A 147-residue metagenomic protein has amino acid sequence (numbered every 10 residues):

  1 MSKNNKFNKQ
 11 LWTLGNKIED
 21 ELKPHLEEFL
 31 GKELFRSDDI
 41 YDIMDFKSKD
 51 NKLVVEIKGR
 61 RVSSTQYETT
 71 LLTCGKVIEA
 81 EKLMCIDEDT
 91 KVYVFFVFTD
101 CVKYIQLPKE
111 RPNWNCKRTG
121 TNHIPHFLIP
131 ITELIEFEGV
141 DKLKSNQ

Functional and structural regions predicted by a protein language model:
M1-D38: Acidic-basic catalytic patches of nuclease active cores, encompassing PD-(D/E)XK and other metal-cofactor nuclease
S2, Q10, E28, K49 (+2 more regions): Non-catalytic C-terminal interaction segments of nucleic acid-processing enzymes
S2-W12, K58-Y104: Catalytic cores of nucleic-acid endonucleases
K17, E21, Y41, G75-E79: Short, well-structured alpha-helical interface segments that form or flank functional binding sites
L26, F46-S63: Conserved catalytic cores of phosphodiester-cleaving nucleases, focusing on short active-site segments
I40-F46: Beta-rich nucleic-acid/ligand-interaction surfaces
D42, N51-L53, C101: Short acidic/polar mixed-charge low-complexity motifs
